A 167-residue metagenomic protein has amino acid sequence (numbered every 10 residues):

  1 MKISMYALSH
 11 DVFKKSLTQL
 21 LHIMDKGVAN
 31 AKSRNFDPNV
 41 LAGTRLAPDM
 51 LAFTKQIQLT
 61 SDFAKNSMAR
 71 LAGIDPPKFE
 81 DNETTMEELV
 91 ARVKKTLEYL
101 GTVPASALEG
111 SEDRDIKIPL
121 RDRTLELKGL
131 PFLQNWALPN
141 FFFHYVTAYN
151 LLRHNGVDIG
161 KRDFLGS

Functional and structural regions predicted by a protein language model:
I3-K26, N39, L46-S67, K94: Aromatic-residue-lined binding/catalytic grooves and analogous aromatic/hydrophobic interfacial grooves in multimeric
L20-R34, A148, L152: Long, well-ordered alpha-helical segments
A31-A42, T102-L133, L165: Acidic interhelical loop/turn segments
G43-P76, T124-I159: Short, contiguous alpha-helical
K65-V103: Helix-adjacent hinge/juxtasegments
I159-S167: Short, highly charged C-terminal tails/helix-capping segments
